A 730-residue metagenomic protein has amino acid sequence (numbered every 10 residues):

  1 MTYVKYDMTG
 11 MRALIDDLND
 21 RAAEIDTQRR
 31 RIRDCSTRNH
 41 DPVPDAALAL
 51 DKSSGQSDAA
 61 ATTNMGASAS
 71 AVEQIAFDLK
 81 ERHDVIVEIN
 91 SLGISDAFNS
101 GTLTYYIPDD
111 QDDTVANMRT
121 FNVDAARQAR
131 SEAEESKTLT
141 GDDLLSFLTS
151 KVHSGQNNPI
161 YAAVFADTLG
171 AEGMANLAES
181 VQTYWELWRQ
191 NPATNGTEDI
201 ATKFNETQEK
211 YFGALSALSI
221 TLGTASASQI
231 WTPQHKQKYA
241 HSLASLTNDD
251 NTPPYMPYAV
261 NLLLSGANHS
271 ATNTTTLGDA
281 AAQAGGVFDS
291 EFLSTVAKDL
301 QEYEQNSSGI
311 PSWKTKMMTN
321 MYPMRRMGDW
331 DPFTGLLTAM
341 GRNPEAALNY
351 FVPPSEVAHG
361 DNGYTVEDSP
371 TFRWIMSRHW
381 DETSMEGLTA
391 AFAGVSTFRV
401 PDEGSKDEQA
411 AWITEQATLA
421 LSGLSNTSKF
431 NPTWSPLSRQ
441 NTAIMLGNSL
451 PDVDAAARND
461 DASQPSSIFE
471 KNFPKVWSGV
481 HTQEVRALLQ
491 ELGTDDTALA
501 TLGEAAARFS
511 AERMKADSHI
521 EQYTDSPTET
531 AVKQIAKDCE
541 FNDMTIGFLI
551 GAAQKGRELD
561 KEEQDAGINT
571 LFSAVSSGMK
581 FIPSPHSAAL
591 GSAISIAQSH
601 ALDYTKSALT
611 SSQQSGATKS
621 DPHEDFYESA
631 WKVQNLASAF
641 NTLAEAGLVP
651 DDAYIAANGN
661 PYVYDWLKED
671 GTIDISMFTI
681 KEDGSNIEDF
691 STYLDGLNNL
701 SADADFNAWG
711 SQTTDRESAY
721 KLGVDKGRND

Functional and structural regions predicted by a protein language model:
M1-D124, E135, L139: N-terminal secretion-targeting helices of virulence/extracellular proteins, encompassing both classical Sec signal
D96-D725: Non-catalytic all-alpha helical scaffold/repeat segments
